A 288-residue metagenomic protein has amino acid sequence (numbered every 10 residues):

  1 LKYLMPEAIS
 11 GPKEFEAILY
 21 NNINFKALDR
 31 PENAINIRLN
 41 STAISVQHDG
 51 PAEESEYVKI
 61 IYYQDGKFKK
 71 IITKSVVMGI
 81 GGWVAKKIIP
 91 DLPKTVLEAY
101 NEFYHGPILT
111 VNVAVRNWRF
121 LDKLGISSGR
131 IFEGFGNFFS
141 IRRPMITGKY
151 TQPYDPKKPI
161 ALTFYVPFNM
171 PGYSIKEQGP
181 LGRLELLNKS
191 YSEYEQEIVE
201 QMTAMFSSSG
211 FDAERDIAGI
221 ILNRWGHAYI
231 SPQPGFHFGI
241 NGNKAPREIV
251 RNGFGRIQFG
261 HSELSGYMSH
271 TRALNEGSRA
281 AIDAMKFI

Functional and structural regions predicted by a protein language model:
L1-A17: Low-complexity, highly charged intrinsically disordered N-terminal segments that act as targeting/localization
Y3, E7, W83, R116 (+1 more regions): Phosphate/oxyanion-binding loops and surfaces in catalytic or ligand/nucleic-acid-binding neighborhoods
Y3-E7, G79, D91, D283-F287: Active-site catalytic microenvironments for nucleophilic, acid-base chemistry
K13-L19, D212-I217: Short, glycine/acidic-rich hinge or "gate" loops at secondary-structure transitions that mediate conformational
E14-V58: A conserved short coil-to-beta-strand element within the FAD-binding core of flavoproteins
A34-I35, T73-K74, G255: Loop/turn elements at helix/coil->beta-strand transitions in domains of secreted/extracellular proteins
L39-Y173: Mid-domain catalytic core of redox enzymes that form a hydrophobic substrate pocket/lid adjacent to a catalytic redox
Y63, A114, F120-I288: Conserved flavin/dinucleotide-binding core of flavoenzymes
